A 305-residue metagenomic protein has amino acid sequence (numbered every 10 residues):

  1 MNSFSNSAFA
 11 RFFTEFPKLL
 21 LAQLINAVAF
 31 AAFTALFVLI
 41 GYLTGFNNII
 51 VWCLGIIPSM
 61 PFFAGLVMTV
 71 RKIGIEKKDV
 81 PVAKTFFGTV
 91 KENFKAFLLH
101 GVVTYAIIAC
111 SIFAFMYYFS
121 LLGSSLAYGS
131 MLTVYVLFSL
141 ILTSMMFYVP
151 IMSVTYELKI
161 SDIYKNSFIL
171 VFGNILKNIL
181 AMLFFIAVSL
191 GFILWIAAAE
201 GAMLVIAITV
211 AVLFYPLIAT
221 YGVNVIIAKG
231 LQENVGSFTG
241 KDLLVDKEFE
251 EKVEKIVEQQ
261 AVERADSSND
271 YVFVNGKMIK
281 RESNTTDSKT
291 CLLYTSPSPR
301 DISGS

Functional and structural regions predicted by a protein language model:
M1-L121, A127-M131, M145-F147, M152-S296: Helix-coil boundary and N-terminal low-complexity module in membrane systems
I141-L142: Hydrophobic alpha-helical transmembrane segments of membrane proteins
Y294-S305: Single conserved hydrophobic/aromatic residue that forms the stacking wall/gate of nucleotide- or nucleobase-binding
